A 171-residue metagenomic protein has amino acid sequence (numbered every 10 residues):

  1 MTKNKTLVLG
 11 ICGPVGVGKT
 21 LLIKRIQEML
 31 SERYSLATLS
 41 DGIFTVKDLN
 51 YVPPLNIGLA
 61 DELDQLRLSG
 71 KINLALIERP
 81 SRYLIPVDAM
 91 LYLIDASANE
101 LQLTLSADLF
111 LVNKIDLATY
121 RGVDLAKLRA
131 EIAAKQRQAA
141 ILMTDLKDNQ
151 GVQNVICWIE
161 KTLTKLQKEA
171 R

Functional and structural regions predicted by a protein language model:
M1-N4, E169-R171: Short, low-complexity, intrinsically disordered N-terminal peptides in bacterial proteins
T2-D88, D95-E100: Nucleotide-state-sensitive switch-loop elements of NTP-binding domains
G13, K114, L146: Short glycine-centered, acidic/aromatic-flanked micro-motifs in structured strand/loop junctions that mark active-site
T20, N113, T144: Ser/Thr-centric signal marking residues that sit in or immediately flank functional binding/regulatory motifs
L21, N50, Q102, V123-K127 (+1 more regions): Generic recognition of short, well-ordered alpha-helical segments
L39, L111, L142: Conserved Rossmann-like nucleotide-binding pocket used by diverse enzymes that bind dinucleotide cofactors
R82-A139: Conserved C-terminal guanine-recognition region of P-loop GTPase G domains, centered on the G4
L117-R171: Canonical P-loop GTPase G-domain recognition
